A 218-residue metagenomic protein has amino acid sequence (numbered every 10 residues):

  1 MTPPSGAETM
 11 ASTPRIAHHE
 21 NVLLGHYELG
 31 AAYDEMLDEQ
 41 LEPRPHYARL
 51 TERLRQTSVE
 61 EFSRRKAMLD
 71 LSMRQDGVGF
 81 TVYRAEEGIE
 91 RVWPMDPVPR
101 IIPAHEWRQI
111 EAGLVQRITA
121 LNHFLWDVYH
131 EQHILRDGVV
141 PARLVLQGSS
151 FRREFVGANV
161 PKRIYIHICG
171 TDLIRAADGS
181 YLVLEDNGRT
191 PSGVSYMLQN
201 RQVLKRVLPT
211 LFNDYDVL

Functional and structural regions predicted by a protein language model:
M1-L218: Preference for protein termini
